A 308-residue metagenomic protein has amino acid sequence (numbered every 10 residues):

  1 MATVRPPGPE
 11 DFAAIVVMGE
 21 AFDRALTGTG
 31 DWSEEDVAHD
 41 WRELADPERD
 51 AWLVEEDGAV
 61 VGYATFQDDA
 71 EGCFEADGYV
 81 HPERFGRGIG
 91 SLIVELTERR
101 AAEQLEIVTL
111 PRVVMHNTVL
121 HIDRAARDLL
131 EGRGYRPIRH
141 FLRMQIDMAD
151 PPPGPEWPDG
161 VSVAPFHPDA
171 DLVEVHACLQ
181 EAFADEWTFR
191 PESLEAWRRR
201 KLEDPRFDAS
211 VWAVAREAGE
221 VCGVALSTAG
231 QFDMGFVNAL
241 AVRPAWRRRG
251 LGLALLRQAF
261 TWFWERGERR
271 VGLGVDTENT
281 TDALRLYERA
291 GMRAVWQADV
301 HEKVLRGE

Functional and structural regions predicted by a protein language model:
M1-H39, P155-P191: Short amphipathic alpha-helix that is part of the acyltransferase structural core
L26-A45, A64-G72, E186-V242: A conserved beta-strand-loop-helix scaffold within acyl/acetyltransferase catalytic domains
L53, Q67, D77-I89, L240-R248 (+1 more regions): A short, internal acetyl-CoA/4′-phosphopantetheine-binding micro-motif in the GNAT/acyltransferase core
Q67-D159, D299-K303: Acyl-donor-binding surface of acyltransferase catalytic domains
D68-G78, F85, P111, A209 (+3 more regions): A conserved beta-turn-beta hairpin within the catalytic core of GNAT-like acetyltransferases that forms part
G86-E103, V242, R248-E265, R270 (+1 more regions): Conserved acetyl-CoA-binding loop-helix of GNAT-fold acetyltransferases
A126, L130, Y287, M292: Conserved active-site tyrosine of GNAT-family acetyltransferases
L142-S162, F166, R269-G272, D276-T281 (+1 more regions): C-terminal "cap" of GNAT-fold acetyltransferases
